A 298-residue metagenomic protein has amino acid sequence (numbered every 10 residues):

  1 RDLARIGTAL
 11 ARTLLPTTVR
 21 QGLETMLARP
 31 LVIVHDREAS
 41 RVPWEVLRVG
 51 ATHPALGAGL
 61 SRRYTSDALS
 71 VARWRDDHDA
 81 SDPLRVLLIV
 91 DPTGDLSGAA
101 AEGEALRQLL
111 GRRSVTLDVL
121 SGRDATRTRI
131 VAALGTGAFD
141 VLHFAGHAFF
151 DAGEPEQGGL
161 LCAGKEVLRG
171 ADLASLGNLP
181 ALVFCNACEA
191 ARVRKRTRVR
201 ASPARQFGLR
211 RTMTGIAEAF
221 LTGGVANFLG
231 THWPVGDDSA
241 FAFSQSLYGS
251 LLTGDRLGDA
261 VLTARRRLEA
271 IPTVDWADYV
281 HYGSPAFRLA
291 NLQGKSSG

Functional and structural regions predicted by a protein language model:
R1-V32, D36-R37: Non-catalytic, solvent-exposed interaction/assembly segments
D2-L14, V46, L56, E189-A190 (+4 more regions): Flexible, low-complexity linker/boundary loops enriched in proline and small hydrophobic residues that flank enzymatic
E24-V141, H281-G298: Catalytic-core domains of enzymes
I33, I89, L106, L142 (+5 more regions): Residue-level detector of buried hydrophobic side-chain packing in well-ordered secondary-structure elements
E45-G59, A148-N178, A190-R211, R288: A short, glycine/acidic-enriched catalytic loop
R62-L69, A80, A132, A163-L179 (+2 more regions): Caspase-like cysteine protease fold
D95-G98, G103-L120, T136-F144, A148-A152 (+1 more regions): Mobile, glycine- and charge-enriched loop segments and immediately flanking short secondary-structure elements within
A226-D238: Short acidic/histidine-rich active-site segments
